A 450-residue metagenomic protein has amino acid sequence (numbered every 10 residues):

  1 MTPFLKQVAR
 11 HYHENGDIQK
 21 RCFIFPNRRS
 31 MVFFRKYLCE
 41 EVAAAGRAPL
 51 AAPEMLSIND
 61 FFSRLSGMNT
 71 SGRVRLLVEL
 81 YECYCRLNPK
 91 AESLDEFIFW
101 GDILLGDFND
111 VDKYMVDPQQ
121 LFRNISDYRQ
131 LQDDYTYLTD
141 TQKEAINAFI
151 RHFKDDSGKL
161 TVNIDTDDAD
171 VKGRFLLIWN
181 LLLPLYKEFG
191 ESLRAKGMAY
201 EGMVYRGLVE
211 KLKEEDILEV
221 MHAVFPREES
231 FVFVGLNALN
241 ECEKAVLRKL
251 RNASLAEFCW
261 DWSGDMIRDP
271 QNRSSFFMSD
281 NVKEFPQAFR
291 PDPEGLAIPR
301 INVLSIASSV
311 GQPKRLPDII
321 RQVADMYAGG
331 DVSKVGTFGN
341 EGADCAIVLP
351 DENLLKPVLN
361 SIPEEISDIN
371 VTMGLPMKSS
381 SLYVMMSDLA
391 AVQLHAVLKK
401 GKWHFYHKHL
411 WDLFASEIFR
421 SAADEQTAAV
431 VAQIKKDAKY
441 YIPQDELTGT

Functional and structural regions predicted by a protein language model:
M1-T450: Polyanion-engaging groove/track-forming segments
